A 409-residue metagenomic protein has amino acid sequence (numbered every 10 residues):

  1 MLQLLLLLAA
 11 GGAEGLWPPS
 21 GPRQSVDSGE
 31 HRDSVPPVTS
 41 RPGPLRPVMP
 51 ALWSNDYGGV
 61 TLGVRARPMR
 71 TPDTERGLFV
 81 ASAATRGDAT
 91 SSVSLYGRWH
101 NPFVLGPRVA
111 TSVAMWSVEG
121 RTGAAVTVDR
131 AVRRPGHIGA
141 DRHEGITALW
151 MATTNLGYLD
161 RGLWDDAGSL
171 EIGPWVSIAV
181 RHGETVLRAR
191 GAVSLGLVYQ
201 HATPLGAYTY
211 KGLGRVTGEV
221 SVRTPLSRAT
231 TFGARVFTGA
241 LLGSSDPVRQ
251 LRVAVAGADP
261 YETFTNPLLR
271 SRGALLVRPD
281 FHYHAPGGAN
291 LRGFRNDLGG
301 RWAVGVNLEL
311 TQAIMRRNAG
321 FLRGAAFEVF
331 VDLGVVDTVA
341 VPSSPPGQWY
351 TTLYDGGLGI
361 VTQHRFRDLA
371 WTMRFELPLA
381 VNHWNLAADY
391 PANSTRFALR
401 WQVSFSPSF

Functional and structural regions predicted by a protein language model:
M1-V35: Cleavable N-terminal export/targeting peptides
A13-P18, R23, M49-T61, R67: Short glycine/proline- and aromatic-enriched beta-strand/turn motifs that initiate or cap beta-hairpins
D33-L52, G58, S92-S94, P107-E119 (+9 more regions): C-terminal outer-membrane beta-barrel translocator/porin domains of Gram-negative envelope proteins and their
G58-V64, P68, P72-G77, D88-G97: Outer-membrane beta-barrel translocator/receptor signature
V64, P68, S82-A83, G97-N101 (+1 more regions): Post-signal-peptide, soluble extracytosolic/periplasmic N-terminal scaffold domains of envelope/secretory systems
P68-D73, N101-L105, H182: Outer-membrane beta-barrel pore proteins
E75-S91, V220, G347-W349, Y354 (+1 more regions): Short secondary-structure subsegments characteristic of cysteine-rich extracellular domains
W349-M373, P378: C-terminal structured "cap/appendage" subdomains that terminate the fold
